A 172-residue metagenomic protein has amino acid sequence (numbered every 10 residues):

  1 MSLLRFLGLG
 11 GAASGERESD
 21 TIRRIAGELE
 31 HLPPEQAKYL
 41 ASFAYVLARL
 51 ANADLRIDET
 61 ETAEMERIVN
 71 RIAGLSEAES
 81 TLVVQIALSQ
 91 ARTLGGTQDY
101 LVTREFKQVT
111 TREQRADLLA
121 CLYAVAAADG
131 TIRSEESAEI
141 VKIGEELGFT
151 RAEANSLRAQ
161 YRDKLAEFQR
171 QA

Functional and structural regions predicted by a protein language model:
M1-R49, D58-A172: Small-residue-enriched hydrophobic alpha-helices in membranes
